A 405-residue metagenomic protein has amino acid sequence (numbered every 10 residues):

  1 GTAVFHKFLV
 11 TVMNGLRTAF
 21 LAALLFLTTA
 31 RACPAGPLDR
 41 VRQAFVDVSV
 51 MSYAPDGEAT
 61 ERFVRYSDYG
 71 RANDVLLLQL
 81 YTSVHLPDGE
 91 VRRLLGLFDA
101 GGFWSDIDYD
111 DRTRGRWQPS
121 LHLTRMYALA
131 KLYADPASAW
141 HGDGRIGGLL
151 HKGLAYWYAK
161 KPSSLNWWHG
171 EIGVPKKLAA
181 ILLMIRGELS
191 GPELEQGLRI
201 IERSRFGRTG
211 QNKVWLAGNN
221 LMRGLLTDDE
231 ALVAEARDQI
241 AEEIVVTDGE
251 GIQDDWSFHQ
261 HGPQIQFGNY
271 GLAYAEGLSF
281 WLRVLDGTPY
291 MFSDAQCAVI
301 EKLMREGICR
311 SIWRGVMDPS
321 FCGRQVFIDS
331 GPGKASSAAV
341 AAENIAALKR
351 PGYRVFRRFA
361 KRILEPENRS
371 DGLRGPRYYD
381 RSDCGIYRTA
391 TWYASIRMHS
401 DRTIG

Functional and structural regions predicted by a protein language model:
F5-F20: Bacterial N-terminal signal peptides that target proteins for export
R17-T29: Hydrophobic helical h-region of N-terminal Sec-dependent signal peptides in bacterial secretory/periplasmic proteins
A32-A35: Boundary at the C-terminal end of the N-terminal hydrophobic targeting segment
P37-G57, Y66-D74, Y81-H85: N-terminal alpha-helical scaffolding segments that mark the starts of alpha-solenoid/helical-repeat architectures
V50-A54, Y66-R71, R92-R324: Aromatic-lined, polymer-binding surfaces characteristic of secreted/periplasmic polysaccharide-degrading enzymes
W281-G405: Extended polysaccharide-engagement surfaces of secreted carbohydrate-active enzymes
